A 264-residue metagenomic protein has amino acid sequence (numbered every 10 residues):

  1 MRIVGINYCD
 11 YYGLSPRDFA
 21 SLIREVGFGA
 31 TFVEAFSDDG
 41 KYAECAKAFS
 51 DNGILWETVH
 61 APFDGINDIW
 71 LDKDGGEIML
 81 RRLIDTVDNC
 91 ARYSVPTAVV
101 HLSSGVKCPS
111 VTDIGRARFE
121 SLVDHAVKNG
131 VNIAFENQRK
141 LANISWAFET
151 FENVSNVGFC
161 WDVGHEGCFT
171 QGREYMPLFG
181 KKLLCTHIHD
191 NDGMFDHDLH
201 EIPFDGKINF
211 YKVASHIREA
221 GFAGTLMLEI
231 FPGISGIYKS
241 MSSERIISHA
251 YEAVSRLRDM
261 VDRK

Functional and structural regions predicted by a protein language model:
M1-D85, A91, E244, Y251-K264: N-terminal pre-domain/capping segments
M1-I3, G13-R24, S50, V95 (+2 more regions): Histidine-acidic metal/acid-base catalytic patches
R2-Y8, T31-V33, W56-A61, A98-V100 (+4 more regions): Hydrophobic faces of well-ordered beta-strands that scaffold small-molecule active sites in alpha/beta enzyme cores
C9-P16, A30-E44, N67-I69, D74 (+5 more regions): Acidic-and-aromatic substrate-binding clefts and catalytic sites of carbohydrate-active enzymes
R17, W70-G158, R245, H249: Active-site acidic/histidine proton-transfer and metal-coordination neighborhood in alpha/beta enzyme cores
R17-F36, T112-L122, S155-C168: Short N-terminal signal/transit or membrane-insertion segments and the immediately adjacent low-complexity/disordered
D51-D64, R116-A126, F210-V213: Alpha-helix-loop-beta-strand connector modules within alpha/beta enzyme cores
G65, V87, V106, D192-M194: Intrinsically disordered, low-complexity segments enriched in polar/charged small residues
